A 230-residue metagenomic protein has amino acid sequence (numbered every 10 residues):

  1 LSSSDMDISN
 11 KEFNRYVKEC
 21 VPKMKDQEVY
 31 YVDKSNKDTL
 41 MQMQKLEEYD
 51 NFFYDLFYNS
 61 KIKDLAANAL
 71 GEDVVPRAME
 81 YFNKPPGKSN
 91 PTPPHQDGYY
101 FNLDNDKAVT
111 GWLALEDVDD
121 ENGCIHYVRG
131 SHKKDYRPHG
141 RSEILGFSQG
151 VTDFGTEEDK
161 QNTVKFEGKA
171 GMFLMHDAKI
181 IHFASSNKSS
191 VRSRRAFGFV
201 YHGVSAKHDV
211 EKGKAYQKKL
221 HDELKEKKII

Functional and structural regions predicted by a protein language model:
L1-P94, Y100-L103, G140, K212 (+1 more regions): Non-heme Fe(II)-dependent double-stranded beta-helix
I8, M24-V32, G140-R141, A170-M175 (+1 more regions): Non-heme Fe(II)/2-oxoglutarate
R15-E19, E72, V118, K134 (+1 more regions): Phosphate/oxyanion-binding loops and surfaces in catalytic or ligand/nucleic-acid-binding neighborhoods
Y81-K88, Y99, D106-K107, L115-D120 (+1 more regions): Short acidic/polar capping segments at secondary-structure boundaries
N90-Q96, N105, E121-Y127, Y136-G140 (+1 more regions): A short secondary-structure junction signal
H95, N102-D120, E167-G168, V200-V204: Short, conserved beta-strand element in jelly-roll/cupin
D97-Y99, E116, I181, S185-S186: Short beta-turn/strand-loop junction motif enriched in small, turn-promoting residues
V118-I181, A206, K218, K225: Double-stranded beta-helix
